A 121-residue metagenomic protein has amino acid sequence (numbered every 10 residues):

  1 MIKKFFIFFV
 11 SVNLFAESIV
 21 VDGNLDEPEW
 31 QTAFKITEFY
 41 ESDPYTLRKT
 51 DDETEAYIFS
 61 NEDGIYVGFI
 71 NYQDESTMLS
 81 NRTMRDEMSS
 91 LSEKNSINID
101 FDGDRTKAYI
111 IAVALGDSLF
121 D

Functional and structural regions predicted by a protein language model:
I2-L14: Sec-dependent N-terminal signal peptides
F15-D121: Structural preference for beta-rich elements and adjacent junctions enriched in aromatics
